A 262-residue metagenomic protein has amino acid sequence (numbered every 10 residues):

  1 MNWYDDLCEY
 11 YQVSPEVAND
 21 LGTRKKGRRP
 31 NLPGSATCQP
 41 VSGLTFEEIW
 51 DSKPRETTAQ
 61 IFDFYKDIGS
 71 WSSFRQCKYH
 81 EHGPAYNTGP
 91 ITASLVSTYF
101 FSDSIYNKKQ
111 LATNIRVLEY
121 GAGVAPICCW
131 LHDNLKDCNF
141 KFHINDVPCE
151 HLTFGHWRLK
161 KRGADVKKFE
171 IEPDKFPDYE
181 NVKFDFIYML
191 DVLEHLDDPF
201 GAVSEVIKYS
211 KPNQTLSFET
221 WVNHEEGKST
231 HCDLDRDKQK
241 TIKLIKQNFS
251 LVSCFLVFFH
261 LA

Functional and structural regions predicted by a protein language model:
M1-V182, V203, F218-E219, N223-A262: Conserved N-terminal segment of class I S-adenosyl-L-methionine
Y188: A conserved beta-strand element that flanks and buttresses the S-adenosyl-L-methionine
V192: Hydrophobic adenine-recognition pocket in adenosine-nucleotide-binding enzymes
H195, P199: Di-metal (Zn2+ and/or Mg2+/Mn2+) metal-binding site signature of metallo-dependent hydrolases with the MBL/beta-CASP
G201-T215: A short glycine-rich, Lys/Arg-flanked "PGG" loop and its adjoining helix->strand segment in the class I
